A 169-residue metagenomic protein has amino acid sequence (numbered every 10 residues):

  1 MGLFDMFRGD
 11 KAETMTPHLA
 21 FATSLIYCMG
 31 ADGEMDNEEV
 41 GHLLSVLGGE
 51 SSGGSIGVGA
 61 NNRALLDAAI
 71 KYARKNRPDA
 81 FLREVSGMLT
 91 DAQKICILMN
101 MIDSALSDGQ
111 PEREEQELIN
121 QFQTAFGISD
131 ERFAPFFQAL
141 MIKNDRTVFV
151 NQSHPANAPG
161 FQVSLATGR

Functional and structural regions predicted by a protein language model:
M1-G30, E34-R169: Small-residue-enriched hydrophobic alpha-helices in membranes
